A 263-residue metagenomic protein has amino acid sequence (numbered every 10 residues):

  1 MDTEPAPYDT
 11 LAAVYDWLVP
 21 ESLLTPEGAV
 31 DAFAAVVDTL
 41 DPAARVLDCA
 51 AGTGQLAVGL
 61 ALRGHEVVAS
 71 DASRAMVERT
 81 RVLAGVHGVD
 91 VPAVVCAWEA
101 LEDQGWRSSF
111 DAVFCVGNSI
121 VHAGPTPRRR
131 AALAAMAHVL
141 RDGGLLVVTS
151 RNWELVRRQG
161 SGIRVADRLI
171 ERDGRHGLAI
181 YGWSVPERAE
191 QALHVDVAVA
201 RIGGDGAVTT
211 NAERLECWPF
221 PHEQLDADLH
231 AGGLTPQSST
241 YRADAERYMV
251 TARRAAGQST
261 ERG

Functional and structural regions predicted by a protein language model:
M1-P42: Conserved class I S-adenosyl-L-methionine
A50-G52: Class I SAM-dependent methyltransferase "Motif I" SAM/SAH-binding loop
Q55-L101: Class I SAM-dependent methyltransferase SAM/SAH-binding core
D103-A112: A short acidic, Gly/Pro-enriched loop at the edge of an enzyme's catalytic core that lines a small-molecule cofactor
D111-P127: A short SAM/SAH-binding and catalytic strip from SAM-dependent methyltransferases
R130-D142: A short glycine-rich, Lys/Arg-flanked "PGG" loop and its adjoining helix->strand segment in the class I
T149-H222: SAM-dependent methyltransferase
W218-G263: C-terminal lobe and adjacent flexible extensions of AdoMet/dcAdoMet transferase-like proteins
